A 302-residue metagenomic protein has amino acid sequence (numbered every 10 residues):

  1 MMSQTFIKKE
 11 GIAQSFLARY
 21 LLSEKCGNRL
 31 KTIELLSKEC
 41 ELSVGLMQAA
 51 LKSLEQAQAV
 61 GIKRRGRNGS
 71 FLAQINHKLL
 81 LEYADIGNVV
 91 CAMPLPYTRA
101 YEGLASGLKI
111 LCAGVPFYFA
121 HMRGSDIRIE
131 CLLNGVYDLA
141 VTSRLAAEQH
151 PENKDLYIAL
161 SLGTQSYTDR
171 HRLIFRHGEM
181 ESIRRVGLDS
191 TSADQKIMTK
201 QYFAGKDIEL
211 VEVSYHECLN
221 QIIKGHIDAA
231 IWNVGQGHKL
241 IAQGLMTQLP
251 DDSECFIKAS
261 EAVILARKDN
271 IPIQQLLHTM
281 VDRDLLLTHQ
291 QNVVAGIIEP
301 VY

Functional and structural regions predicted by a protein language model:
M1-T32: Extreme N-terminal segment that seeds HTH/winged-HTH DNA-binding domains in transcriptional regulators
G27-C40, L54: A short alpha-helical element within helix-turn-helix/winged-helix DNA-binding domains across DNA-binding proteins
E41-A50: Short coil turns linking two alpha-helices in DNA-binding domains
L51-K52, I129: Short, hydrophobic-biased segments on the C-terminal half of alpha helices that form "recognition helices"
K52-L104: HTH-adjacent hinge/linker in prokaryotic transcriptional regulators
V60, F117-A120, I208-L210: Generic structural signal for residues in well-ordered beta-strands
R99-A120, Q201-Y202: Short alpha-helix C-terminal cap/hinge motif
R123-S125, L133-Y302: C-terminal regulatory/effector modules of DNA-binding transcriptional regulators
